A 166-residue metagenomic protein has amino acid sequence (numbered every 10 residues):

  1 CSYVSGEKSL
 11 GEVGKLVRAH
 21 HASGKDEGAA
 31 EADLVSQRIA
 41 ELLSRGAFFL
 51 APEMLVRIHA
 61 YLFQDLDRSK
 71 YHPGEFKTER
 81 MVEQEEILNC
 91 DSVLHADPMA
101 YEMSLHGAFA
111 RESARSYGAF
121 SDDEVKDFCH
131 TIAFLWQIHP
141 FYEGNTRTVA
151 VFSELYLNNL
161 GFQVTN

Functional and structural regions predicted by a protein language model:
C1-N166: FIC/Doc superfamily catalytic core
